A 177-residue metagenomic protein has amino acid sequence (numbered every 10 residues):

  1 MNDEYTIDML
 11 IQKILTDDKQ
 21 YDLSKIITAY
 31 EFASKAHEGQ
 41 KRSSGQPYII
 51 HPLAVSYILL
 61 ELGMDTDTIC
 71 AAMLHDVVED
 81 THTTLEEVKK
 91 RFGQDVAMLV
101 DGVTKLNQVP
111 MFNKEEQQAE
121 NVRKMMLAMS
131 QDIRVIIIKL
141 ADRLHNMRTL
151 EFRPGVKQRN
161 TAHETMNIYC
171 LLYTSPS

Functional and structural regions predicted by a protein language model:
M1-S175: Active-site helical microenvironments for divalent-metal-assisted chemistry
